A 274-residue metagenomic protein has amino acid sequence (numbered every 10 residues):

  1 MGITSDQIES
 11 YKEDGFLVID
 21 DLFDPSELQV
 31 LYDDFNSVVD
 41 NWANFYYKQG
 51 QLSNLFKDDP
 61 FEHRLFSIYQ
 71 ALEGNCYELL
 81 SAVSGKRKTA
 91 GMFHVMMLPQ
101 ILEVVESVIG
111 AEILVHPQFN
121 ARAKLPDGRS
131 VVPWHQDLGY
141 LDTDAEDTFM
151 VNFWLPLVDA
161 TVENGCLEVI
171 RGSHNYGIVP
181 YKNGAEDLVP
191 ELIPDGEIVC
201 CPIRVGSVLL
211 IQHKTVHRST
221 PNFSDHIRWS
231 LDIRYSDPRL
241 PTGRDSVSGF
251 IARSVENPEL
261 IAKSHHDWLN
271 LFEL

Functional and structural regions predicted by a protein language model:
M1-E13, D20-P133: Non-heme Fe(II)-dependent double-stranded beta-helix
E9, A160-R218: Double-stranded beta-helix
N41, Q49-L52, F66, A71 (+3 more regions): Non-heme Fe(II)/2-oxoglutarate
F61-R64, W134-D137, N183-E197, S246-I251: Short, surface-exposed loop/helix-turn segments at secondary-structure junctions that function as lids/hinges flanking
A111-L114, L138-E146, L157-C166, H174: Active-site region of the double-stranded beta-helix
A123-G139, A160, K214, R218: Conserved short histidine dyad/triad with adjacent acidic residue
P126, I170-G177, R228, R234-L240: Short edge-strand/loop segments of extracellular domains
D142-V162, P202-I203, L210, R234-D237: Short, conserved beta-strand element in jelly-roll/cupin
